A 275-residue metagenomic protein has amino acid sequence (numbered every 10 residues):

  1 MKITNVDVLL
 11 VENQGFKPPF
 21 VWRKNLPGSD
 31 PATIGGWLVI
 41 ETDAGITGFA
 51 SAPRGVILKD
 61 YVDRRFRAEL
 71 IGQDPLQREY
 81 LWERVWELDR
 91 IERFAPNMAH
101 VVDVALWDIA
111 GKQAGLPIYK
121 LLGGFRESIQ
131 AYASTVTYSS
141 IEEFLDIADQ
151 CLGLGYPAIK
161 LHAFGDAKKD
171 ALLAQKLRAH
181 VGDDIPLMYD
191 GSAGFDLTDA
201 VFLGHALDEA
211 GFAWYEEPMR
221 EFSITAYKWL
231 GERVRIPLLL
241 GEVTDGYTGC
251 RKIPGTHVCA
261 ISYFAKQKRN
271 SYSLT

Functional and structural regions predicted by a protein language model:
M1-A44: Structured beta-strand/loop patches that form or line metal/cofactor-binding pockets in enzymes
I3, G45, F66, V102 (+5 more regions): Conserved, mostly hydrophobic/aromatic
E41-Q113: Metal- or metallocofactor-binding catalytic centers and their adjacent structured scaffolds across diverse enzyme
D89, Q113-S139, L173, R178-I185: N-terminal small/glycine-rich loop or linker at the start of catalytic domains across soluble metabolic enzymes
E92, S128-E143, H162-A163, Y189-L197 (+1 more regions): Active-site mouth loops of central-metabolism enzymes
W107, L116-K120, F144-D149: Short, charged beta->alpha transition segments
Q150-I159: Catalytic domains of carbohydrate-active enzymes, especially glycoside hydrolases
L161-F164, K168-T275: Catalytic core of soluble alpha/beta enzymes
